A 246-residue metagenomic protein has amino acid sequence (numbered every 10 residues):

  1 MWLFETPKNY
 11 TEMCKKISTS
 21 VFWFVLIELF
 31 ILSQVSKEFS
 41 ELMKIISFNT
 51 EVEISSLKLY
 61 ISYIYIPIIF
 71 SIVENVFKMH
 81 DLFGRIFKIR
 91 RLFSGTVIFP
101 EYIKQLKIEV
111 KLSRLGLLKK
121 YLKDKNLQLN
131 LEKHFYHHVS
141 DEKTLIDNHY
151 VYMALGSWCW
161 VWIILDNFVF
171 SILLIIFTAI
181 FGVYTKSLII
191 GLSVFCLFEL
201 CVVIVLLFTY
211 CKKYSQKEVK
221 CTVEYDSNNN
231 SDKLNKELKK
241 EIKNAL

Functional and structural regions predicted by a protein language model:
M1-M13, S187, G191-L192, C201-L246: Cytosolic/matrix-facing juxtamembrane and C-terminal tails of multi-pass cellular membrane proteins
T6-E28, V151-L165: Juxtamembrane interface helix immediately N-terminal to a transmembrane segment
C14, I27-I31, I61-D81: Transmembrane alpha-helix/interfacial motif
F30-I46, I176-F181: Membrane-helix interface motif
K44-Y65, K78, G84-I98: Membrane-interface helix-loop-helix junctions at boundaries between adjacent transmembrane segments
F48-I69, F170-C201: Hydrophobic alpha-helical transmembrane segments
F77-H149: Charge-rich cytosolic interhelical loops and cytosolic tails of multi-pass membrane proteins
L118-K186: Membrane-proximal, non-transmembrane alpha-helical segments
